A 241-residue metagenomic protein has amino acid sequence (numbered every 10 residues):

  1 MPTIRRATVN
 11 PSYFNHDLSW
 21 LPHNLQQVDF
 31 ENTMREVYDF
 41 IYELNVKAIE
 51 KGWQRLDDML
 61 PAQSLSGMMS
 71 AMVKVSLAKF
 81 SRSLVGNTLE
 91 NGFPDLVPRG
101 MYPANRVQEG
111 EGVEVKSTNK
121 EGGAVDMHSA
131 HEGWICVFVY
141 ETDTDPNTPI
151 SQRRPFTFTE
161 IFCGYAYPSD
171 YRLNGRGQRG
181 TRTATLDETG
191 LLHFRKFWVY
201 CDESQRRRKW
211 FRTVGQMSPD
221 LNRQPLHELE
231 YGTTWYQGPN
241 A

Functional and structural regions predicted by a protein language model:
M1-G92, V97-E111, S117-A241: Nucleic-acid endonuclease domains
